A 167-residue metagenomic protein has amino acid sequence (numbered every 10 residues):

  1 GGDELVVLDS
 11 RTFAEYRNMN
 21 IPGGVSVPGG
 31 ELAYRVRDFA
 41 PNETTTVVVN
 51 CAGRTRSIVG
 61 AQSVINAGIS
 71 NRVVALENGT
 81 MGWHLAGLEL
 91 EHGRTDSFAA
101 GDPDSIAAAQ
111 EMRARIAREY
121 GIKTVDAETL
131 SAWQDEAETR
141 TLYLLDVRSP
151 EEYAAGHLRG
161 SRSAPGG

Functional and structural regions predicted by a protein language model:
G1-V6, S10-Y143, V147-G167: Rhodanese-like catalytic fold shared by cysteine-dependent sulfurtransferases and DSP/PTP-type phosphatases
